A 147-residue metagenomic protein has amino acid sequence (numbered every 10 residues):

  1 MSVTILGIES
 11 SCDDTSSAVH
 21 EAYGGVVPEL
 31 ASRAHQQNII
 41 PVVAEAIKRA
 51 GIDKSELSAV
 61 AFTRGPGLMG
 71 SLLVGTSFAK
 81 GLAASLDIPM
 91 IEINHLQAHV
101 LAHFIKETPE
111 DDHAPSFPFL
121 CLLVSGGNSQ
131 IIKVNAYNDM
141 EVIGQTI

Functional and structural regions predicted by a protein language model:
M1-I147: Short acidic/glycine-rich loops and adjacent helix/strand connectors that line catalytic pockets where negatively
